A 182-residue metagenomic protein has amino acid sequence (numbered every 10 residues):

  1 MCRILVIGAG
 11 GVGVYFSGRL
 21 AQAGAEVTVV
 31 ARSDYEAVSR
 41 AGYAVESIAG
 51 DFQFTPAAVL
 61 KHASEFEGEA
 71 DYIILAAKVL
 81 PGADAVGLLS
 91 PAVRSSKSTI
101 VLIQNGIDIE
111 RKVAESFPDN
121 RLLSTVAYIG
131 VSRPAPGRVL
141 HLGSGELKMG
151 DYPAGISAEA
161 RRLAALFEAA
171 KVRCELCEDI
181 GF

Functional and structural regions predicted by a protein language model:
M1-S47: NAD(P)+-binding Rossmann beta1-loop-alpha1 motif at the extreme N-terminus of oxidoreductases
C2-R3, D71, S98, G145: Nucleotide donor/acceptor-binding cores
R3, E26-V27, T99, R121 (+1 more regions): Residues at the starts of beta-strands that form the adenosine-phosphate
V6, T28-A31, L75-A76, L102-I103 (+2 more regions): Active-site-adjacent beta-strand anchor residues
A31, A49, A63-S64, Q104 (+4 more regions): Residues at the C-termini of beta-strands that transition into short coil/loop
Y35-S39, I109-R111, S157: Short, charged/polar "capping" segments at the starts of alpha-helices and the immediately preceding loops
Q53-R138: Rossmann-like NAD(P)(H) cofactor-binding subdomain of soluble oxidoreductases
A92-V93, S116-R121, P134-F182: Internal alpha-helical scaffold of NAD(P)-dependent oxidoreductase catalytic cores
